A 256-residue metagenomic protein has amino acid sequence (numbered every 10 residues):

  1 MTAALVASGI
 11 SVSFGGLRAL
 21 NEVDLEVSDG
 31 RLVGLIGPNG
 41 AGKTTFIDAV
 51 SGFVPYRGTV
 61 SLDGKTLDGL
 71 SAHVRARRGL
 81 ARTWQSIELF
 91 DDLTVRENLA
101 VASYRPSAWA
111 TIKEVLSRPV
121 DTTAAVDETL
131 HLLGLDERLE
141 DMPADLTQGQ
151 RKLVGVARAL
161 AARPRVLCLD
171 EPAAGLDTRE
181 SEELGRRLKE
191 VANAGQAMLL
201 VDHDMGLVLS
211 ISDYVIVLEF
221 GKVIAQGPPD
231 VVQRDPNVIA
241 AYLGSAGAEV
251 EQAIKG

Functional and structural regions predicted by a protein language model:
T2-G256: Glycine-rich phosphate-binding loops of nucleotide-dependent enzymes
